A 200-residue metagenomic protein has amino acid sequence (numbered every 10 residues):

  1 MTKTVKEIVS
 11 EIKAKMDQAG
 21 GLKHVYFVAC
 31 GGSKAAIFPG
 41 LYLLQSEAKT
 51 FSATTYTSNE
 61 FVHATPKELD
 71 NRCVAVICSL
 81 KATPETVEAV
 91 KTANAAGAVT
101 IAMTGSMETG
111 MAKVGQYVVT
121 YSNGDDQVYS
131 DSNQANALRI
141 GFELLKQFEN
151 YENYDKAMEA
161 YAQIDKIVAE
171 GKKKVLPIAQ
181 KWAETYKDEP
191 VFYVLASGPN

Functional and structural regions predicted by a protein language model:
M1-T2, G31, A35, A169 (+1 more regions): Generic low-polarity alpha-helical segments
T2-E7, S52-T55, I77-L80, I167-K174: Short, flexible loop segments at the rims of nucleotide/cofactor-binding pockets, characterized by
K3-G21, E170-D188: A short, well-structured juxtamembrane/interface segment
G20-Y161, S197: Glycine-rich phosphate-binding loops that contact phosphosugars or nucleotide phosphates
I140, L176, Y193-V194: Structured N-terminal alpha/beta-domain signature that marks small ligand/cofactor-binding or signaling modules
L144-E184: Internal, active-site/partner-interface "lid" segment
W182, Y186-N200: Acidic catalytic cores of enzymes that act on phosphate-bearing nucleotides/polynucleotides
